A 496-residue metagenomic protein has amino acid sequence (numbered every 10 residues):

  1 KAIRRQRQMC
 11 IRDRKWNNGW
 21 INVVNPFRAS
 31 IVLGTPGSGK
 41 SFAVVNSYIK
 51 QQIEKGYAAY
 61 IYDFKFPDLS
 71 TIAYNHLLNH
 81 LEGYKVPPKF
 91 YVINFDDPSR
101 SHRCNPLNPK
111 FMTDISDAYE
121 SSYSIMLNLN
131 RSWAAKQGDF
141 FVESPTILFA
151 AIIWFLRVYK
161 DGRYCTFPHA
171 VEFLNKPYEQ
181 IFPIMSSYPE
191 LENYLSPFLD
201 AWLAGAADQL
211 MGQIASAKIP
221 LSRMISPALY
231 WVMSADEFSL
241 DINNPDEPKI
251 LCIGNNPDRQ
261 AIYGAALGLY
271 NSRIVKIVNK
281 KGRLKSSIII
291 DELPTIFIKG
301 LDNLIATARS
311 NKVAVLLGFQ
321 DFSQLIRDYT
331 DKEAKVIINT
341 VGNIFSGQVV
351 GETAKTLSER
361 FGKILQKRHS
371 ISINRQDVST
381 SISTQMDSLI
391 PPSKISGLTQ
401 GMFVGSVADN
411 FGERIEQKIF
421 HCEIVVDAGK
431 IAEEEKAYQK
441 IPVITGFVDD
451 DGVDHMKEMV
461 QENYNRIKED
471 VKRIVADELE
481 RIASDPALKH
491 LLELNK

Functional and structural regions predicted by a protein language model:
K1-R7, I11: Single conserved hydrophobic/aromatic residue that forms the stacking wall/gate of nucleotide- or nucleobase-binding
D13-R14, I21-V313, Y329, I395-T399 (+4 more regions): P-loop NTPase motor domains
I305-T307, N311-A408: Conserved ATP-driven motor cores of ASCE-family P-loop NTPases powering translocation/secretion/packaging/pilus
I415-I419: Extended, low-structure N-terminal and interdomain regions that function as secretion/translocation signals
